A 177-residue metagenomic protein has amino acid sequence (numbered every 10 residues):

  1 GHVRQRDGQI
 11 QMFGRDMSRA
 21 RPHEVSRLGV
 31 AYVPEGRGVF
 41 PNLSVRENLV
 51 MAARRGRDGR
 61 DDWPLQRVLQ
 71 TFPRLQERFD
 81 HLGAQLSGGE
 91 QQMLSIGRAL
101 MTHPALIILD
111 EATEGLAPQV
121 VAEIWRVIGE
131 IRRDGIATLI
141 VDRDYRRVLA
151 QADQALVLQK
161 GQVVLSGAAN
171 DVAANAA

Functional and structural regions predicted by a protein language model:
G8-R15, L28, D61-W63, G167: Conserved ABC transporter NBD signature motif
A20-P22, V45-L65, T71-Q76, D80 (+1 more regions): ABC-type ATPase nucleotide-binding domains, specifically the catalytic core motifs of the NBD
L82-L86, E90: Conserved ABC ATPase signature
A99-L100: ABC ATPase C-loop
H103: Conserved catalytic motifs of ABC-family nucleotide-binding domains
I107-E111: Catalytic Walker B motif of ABC-type/P-loop ATPase nucleotide-binding domains
D142-R143: H-loop/switch region of ABC-family ATPase nucleotide-binding domains
